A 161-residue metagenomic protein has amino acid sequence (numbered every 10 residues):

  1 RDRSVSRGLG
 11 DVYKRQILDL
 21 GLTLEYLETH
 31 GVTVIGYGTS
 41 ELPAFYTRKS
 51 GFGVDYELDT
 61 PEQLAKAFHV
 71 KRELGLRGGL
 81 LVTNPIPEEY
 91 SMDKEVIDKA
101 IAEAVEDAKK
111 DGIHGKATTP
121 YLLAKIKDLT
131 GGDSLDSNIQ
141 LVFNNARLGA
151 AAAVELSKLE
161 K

Functional and structural regions predicted by a protein language model:
R1-Y13: Single conserved hydrophobic/aromatic residue that forms the stacking wall/gate of nucleotide- or nucleobase-binding
R7, L24, E57, E88 (+1 more regions): N-terminal loops that bind phosphate or other acidic moieties and the adjacent beta-alpha structural core
R7, T29-V32, E41-L42, L76-G79: Short coil/turn connectors at secondary-structure junctions
K14-R15, V32, Y37-L42, P85-P87 (+1 more regions): Short, ordered loop/turn segments at secondary-structure junctions
I17-G21: Short glycine/serine/threonine-rich phosphate/pyrophosphate-binding segments that cradle anionic phosphate groups
L22-T29, F45-Y46, S50-G53, V96-A102 (+1 more regions): Short, solvent-exposed amphipathic alpha-helical segments in soluble enzyme and RNA/protein-processing domains
R48-E73: Anionic-ligand binding region
G79-N144: A C-terminal functional module that forms or caps the active site or interfaces directly with catalytic machinery
